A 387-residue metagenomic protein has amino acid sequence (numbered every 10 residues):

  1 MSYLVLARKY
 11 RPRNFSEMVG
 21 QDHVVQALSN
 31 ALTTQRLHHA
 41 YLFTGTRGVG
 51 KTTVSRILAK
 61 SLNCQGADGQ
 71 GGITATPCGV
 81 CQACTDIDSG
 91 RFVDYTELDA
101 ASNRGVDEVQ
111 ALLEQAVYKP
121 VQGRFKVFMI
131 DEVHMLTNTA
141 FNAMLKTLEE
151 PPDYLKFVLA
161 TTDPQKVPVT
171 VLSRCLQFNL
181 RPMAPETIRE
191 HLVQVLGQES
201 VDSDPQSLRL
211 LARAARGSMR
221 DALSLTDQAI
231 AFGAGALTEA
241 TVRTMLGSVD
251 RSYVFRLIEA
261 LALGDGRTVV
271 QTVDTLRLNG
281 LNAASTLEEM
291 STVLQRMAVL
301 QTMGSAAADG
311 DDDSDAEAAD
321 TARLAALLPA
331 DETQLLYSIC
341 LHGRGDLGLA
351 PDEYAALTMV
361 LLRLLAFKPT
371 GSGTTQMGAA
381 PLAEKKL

Functional and structural regions predicted by a protein language model:
M1-Q177: P-loop/Walker A NTP-binding region and its immediately flanking N-terminal helices in P-loop NTPase folds
T76, L382-L387: Short, intrinsically disordered, charge-balanced linker/junction segments flanking boundaries in proteins
Q82-V93, E108-E114, R124, E150 (+3 more regions): Extended, largely alpha-helical regulatory/partner-binding modules appended to the mid-to-C-terminal parts
